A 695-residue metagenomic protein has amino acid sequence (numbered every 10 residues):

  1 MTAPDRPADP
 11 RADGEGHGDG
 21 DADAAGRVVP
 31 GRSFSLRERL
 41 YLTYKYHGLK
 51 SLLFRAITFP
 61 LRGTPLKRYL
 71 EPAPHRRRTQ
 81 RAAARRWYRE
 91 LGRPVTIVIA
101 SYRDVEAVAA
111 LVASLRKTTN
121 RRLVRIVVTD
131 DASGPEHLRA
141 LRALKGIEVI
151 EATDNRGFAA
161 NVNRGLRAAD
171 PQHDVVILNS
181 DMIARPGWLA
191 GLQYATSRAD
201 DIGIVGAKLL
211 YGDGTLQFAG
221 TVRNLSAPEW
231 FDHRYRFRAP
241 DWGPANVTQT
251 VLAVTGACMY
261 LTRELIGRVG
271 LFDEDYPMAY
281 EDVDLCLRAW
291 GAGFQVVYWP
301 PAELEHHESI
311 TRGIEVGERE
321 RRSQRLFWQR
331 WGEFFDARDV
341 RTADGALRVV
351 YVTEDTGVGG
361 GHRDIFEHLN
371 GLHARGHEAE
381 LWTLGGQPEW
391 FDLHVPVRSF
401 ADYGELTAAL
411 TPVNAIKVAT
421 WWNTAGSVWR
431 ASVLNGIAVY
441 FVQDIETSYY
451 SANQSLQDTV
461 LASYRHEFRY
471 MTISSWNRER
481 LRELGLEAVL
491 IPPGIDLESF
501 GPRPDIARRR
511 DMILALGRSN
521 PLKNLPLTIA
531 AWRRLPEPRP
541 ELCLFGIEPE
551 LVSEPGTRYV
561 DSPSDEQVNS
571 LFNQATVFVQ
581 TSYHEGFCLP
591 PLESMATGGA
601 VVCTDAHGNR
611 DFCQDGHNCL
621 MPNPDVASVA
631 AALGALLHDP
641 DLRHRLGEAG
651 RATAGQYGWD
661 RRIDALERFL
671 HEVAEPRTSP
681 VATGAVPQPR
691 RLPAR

Functional and structural regions predicted by a protein language model:
A113-L123: Short, acidic, metal-binding catalytic loop of nucleotide-sugar glycosyltransferases
A152-A169: Glycine-rich, basic loop-to-helix element that forms the pyrophosphate-binding segment of sugar-nucleotide handling
M182-N224: Conserved donor NDP-sugar-binding/catalytic core segment of glycosyltransferases
G191-L192, T250-G270, D275-E303, I310: A short, conserved alpha-helix in the catalytic core of glycosyltransferases
N224-E264: A recurrent flexible, glycine/aromatic-enriched loop bordering the glycosyltransferase active site that acts as
S562, D615-V626, A635-P640: Conserved acidic donor-binding segment of nucleotide-sugar-dependent glycosyltransferases
Y583: Aromatic "clamp/platform" in nucleotide-sugar-dependent glycosyltransferases that forms part of the donor/acceptor
A600-C603: Short hydrophobic beta-strand element within catalytic cores of glycosyltransferases and related nucleotide-activated
